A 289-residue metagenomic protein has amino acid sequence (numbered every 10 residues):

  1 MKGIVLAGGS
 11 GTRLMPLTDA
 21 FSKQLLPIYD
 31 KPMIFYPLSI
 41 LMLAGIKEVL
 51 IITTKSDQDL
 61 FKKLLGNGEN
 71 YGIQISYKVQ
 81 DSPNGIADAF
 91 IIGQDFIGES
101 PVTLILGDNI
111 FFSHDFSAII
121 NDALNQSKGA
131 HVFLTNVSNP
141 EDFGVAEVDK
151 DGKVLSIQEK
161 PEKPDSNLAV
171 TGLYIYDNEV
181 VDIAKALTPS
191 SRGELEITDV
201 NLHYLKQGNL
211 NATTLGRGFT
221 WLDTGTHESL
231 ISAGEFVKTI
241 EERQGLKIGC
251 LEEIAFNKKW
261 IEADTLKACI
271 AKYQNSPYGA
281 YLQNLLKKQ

Functional and structural regions predicted by a protein language model:
K2-V5, R13-P16, L26-P27, K31-L106 (+5 more regions): Conserved N-terminal catalytic core of the sugar/cofactor nucleotidyltransferase
G9, D108, N136: Active-site glycine-centered loops adjacent to acidic/histidine catalytic or metal-binding residues that shape
L14, F61-L65, A184, A233 (+1 more regions): Hydrophobic packing residues within well-ordered alpha-helices of enzyme cores
L25, A146-V148: A structural signal for short hydrophobic beta-strand segments in well-ordered beta-sheet cores
T103, S117, L124, K153-E252 (+1 more regions): Catalytic-core segments of class I nucleotidyltransferases/pyrophosphorylases that form NMP-activated intermediates
S113-D142: Conserved donor-nucleotide/metal-binding helix-loop-beta segment in metal-dependent transferases, i.e., the alpha-helix
I254-K258: Charged/polar low-complexity intrinsically disordered segments, enriched in acidic residues
W260, L266-Q289: Short, amphipathic C-terminal "tail helix"
